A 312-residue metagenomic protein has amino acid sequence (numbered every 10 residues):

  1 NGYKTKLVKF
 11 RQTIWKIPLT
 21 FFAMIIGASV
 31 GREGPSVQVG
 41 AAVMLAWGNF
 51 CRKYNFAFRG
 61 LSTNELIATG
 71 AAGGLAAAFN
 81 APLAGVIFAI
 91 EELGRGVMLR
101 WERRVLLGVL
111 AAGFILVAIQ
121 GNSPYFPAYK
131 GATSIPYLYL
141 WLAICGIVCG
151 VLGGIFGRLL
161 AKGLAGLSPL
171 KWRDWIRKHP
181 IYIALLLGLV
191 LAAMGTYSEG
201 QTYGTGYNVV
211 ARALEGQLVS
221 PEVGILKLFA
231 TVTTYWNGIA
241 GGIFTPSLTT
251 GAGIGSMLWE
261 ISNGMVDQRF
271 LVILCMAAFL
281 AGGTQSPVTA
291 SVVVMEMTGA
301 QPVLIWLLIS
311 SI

Functional and structural regions predicted by a protein language model:
N1-I312: Alpha-helical transmembrane segments and immediately membrane-proximal extracytoplasmic
